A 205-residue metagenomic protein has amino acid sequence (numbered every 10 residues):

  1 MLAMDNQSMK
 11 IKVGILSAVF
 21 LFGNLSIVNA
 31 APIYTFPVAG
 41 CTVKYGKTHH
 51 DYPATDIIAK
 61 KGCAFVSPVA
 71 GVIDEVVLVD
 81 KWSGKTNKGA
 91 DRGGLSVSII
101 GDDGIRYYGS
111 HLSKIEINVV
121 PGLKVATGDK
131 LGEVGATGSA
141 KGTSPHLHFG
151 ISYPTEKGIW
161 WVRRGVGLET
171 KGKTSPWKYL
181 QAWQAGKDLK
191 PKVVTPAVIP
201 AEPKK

Functional and structural regions predicted by a protein language model:
D5-I15: Bacterial N-terminal signal peptides that target proteins for export
F22-N29: C-terminal segment of classical bacterial N-terminal signal peptides
A30-H49: Short N-terminal segments immediately surrounding and downstream of signal-peptide cleavage
P32-Y34, V120-A126, T143, G150-K205: Acidic, glycine-rich catalytic/binding loops that coordinate metals and/or anionic ligands
A59-K61, N118: Short, small/polar residue-rich loop motifs at catalytic or cofactor-binding pockets
F65, G71-I73, G122-V134: A structural signal for short beta-strand/turn segments enriched in small hydrophobics and glycine
P68-P121, S144-G150: Zn2+-dependent peptidoglycan hydrolase active-site motif and core
T86-K88, S96-I99, A126-A140: Short hydrophobic beta/alpha edge segments that flank linear recognition/processing sites
